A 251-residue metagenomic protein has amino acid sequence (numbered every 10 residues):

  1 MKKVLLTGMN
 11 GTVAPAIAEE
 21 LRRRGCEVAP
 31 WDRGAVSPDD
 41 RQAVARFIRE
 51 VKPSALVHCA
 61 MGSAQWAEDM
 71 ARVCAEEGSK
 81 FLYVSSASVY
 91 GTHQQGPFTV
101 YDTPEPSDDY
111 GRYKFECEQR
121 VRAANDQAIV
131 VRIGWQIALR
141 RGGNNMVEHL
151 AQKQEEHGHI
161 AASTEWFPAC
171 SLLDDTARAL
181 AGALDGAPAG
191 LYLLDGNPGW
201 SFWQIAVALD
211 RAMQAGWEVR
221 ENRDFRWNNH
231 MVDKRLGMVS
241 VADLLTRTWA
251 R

Functional and structural regions predicted by a protein language model:
K2, L21, K234-R251: Amphipathic terminal alpha-helices
K2-R24: N-terminal Rossmann NAD(P)H-binding glycine-rich loop of SDR-like oxidoreductase domains
T7, W31, C59, F81-A87 (+1 more regions): SDR active-site strand-loop-helix element
C26-A35: Conserved glycine-rich Rossmann-like NAD(P)H-binding loop of the short-chain dehydrogenase/reductase
V36-E77, V89: NAD(P)H-binding glycine-rich loop region in Rossmannoid oxidoreductase-like domains and their noncatalytic homologs
Q94-V131, A138: Catalytic helix-loop patch of NAD(P)-dependent Rossmann-fold dehydrogenases
Q119-P168, D175: NAD(P)-dependent short-chain dehydrogenase/reductase
G158, A179-M231: Mid/C-terminal beta-alpha module of Rossmann-like enzyme folds, strongest in SDR-family dehydrogenases/epimerases
